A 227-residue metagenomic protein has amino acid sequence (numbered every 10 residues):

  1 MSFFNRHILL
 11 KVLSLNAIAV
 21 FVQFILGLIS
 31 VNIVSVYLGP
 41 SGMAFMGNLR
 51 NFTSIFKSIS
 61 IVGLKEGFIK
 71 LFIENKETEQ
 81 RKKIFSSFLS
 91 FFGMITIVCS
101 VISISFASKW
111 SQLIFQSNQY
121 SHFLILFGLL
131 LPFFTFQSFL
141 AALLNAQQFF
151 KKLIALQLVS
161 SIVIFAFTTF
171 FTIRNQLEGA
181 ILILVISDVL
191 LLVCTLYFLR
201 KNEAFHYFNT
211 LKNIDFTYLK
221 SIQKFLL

Functional and structural regions predicted by a protein language model:
M1-L9, T195-L227: Interhelical loop/hinge segments that connect adjacent transmembrane helices in multipass membrane
F3, P40-M46, N75-S87, I97-F127 (+1 more regions): Membrane-interface helix-capping segments at transmembrane helix termini in multi-pass transporters
I8-E66, T96-S100, I104, S161-F165 (+1 more regions): Signature of the first transmembrane helix
N16, V20, G47-R50, F92 (+4 more regions): Residue-level recognition of transmembrane alpha-helices in multi-pass small-molecule transporters/permeases
L28, N32, I59-V62, S100-S108 (+4 more regions): Membrane-embedded alpha-helical segments of multi-pass transporters/permeases
V31-N32, S60-K76, N145-A146, E203-A204: Helix-loop junctions and terminal segments of transmembrane helices in multi-pass membrane transport/translocation
V101, S105, Q116-L140, I154-L158 (+2 more regions): Alpha-helical transmembrane segments of multi-pass membrane proteins
S121, I125, I154-E203, S221: Hydrophobic alpha-helical transmembrane segments
